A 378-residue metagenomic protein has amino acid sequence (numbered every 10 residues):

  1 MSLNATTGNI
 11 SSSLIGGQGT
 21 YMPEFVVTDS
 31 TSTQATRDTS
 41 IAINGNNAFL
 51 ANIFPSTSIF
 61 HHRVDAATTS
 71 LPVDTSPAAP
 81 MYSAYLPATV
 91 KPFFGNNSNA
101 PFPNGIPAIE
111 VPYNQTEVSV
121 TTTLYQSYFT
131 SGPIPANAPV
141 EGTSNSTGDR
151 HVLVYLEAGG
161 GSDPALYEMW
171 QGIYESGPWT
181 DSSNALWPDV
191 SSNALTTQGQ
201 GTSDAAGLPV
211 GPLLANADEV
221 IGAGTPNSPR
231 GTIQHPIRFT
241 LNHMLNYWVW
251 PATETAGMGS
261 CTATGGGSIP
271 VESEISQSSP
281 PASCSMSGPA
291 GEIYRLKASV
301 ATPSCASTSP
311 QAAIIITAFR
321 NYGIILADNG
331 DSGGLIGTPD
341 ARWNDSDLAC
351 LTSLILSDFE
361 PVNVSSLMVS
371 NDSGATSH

Functional and structural regions predicted by a protein language model:
M1-I15, E24: Strand-loop-strand motifs at the edges of beta-sheets in extracellular beta-sandwich domains
I15, T28, A42-N44: Solvent-exposed residues in well-ordered beta-strands and their adjoining turns, especially edge/terminal strands
V27-T33: Short, solvent-exposed loop/turn segments at the edges of extracellular beta-sandwich modules
T33-G45: C-terminal edge beta-strand
N46-H378: Short, surface-exposed polybasic-aromatic patches that bind anionic ligands, especially phosphate groups
